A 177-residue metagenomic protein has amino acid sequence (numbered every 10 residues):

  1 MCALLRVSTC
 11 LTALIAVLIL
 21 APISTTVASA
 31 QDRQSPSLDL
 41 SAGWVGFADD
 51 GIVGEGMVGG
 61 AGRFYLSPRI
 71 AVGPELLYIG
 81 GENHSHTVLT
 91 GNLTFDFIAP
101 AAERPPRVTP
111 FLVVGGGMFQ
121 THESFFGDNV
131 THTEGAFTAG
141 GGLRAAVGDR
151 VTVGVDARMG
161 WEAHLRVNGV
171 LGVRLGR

Functional and structural regions predicted by a protein language model:
M1-Q34, R177: Cleavable N-terminal export/targeting peptides
T26-L66, L76-Y78, F95, F111 (+3 more regions): Short glycine/proline- and aromatic-enriched beta-strand/turn motifs that initiate or cap beta-hairpins
D32, D49-G54, G81-V88, D128-G135 (+1 more regions): Replace "Gram-negative outer membrane beta-barrel proteins" with "bacterial and organellar outer membrane beta-barrel
D32-L38, G56, P68-I70, T87 (+4 more regions): Outer-envelope beta-barrel architecture signal
A61-D128, E134, L175: Gram-negative (and chloroplast) outer-membrane scaffold detector with strong preference for beta-barrel transmembrane
G140-L143: Surface-exposed extracellular loop regions of Gram-negative outer-membrane beta-barrel proteins
D156: C-terminal binding/interaction regions
